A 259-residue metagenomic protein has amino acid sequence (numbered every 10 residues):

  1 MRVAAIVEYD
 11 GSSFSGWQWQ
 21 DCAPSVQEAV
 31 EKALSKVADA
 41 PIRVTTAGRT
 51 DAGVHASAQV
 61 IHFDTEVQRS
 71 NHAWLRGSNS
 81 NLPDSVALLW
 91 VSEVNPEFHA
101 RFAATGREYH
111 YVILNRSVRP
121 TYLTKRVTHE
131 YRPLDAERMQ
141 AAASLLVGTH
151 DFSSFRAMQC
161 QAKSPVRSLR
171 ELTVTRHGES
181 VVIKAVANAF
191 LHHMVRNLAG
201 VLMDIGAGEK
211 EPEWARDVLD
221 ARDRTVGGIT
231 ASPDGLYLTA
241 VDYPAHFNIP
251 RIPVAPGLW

Functional and structural regions predicted by a protein language model:
M1-W259: Structured-RNA-binding interfaces characteristic of tRNA pseudouridine synthases
